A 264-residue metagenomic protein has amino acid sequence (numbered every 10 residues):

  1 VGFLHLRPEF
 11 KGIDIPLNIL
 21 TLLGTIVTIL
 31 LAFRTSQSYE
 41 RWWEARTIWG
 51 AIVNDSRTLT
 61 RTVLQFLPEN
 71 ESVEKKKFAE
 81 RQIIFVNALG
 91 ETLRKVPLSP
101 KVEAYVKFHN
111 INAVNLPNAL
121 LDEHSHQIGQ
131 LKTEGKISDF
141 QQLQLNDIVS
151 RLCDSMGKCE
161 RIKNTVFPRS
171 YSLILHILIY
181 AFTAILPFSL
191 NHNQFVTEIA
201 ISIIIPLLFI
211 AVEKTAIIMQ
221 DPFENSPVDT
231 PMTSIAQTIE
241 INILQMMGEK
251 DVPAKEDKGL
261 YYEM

Functional and structural regions predicted by a protein language model:
V1-G12, I179-F209, E213: Juxtamembrane "helix exit" motif at the C-terminal ends of alpha-helical transmembrane segments in multi-pass membrane
V1-G50, E69, Q194-V196, D229 (+1 more regions): N-terminal juxtamembrane/topogenic regions of multi-pass membrane proteins
S38-W42, A51, T62, A211-P222: Membrane-spanning helices that line or support transport/gating and their immediate boundary helices in channels
W42-L59, I148-M156, I162, P222 (+2 more regions): Intracellular alpha-helical coupling/juxtamembrane segments of multi-pass membrane proteins
S56-V86, T92, F223-M264: Solvent-exposed, non-transmembrane helices and loops of integral membrane proteins
T62-Y171: Structured inter-helical modules in multipass membrane proteins
E160-H192: Transmembrane alpha-helical segments and their cytosolic interface motifs in multi-pass membrane proteins
